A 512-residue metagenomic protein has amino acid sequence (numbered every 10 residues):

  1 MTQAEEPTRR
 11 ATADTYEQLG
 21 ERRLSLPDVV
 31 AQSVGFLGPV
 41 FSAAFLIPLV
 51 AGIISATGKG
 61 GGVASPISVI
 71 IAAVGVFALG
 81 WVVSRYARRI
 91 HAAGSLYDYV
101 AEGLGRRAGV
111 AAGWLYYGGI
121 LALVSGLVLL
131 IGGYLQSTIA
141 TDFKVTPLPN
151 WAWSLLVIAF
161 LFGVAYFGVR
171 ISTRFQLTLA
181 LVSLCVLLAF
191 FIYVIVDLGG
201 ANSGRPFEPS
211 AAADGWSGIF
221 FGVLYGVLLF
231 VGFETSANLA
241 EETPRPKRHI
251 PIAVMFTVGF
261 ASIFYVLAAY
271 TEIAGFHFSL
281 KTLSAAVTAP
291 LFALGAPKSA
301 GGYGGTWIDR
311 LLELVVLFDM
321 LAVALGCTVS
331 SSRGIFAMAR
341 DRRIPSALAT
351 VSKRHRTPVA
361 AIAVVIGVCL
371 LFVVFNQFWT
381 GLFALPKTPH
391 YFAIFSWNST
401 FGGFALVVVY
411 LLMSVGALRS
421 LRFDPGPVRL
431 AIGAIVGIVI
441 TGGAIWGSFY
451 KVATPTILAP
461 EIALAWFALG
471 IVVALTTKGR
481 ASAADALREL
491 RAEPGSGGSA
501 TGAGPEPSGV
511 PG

Functional and structural regions predicted by a protein language model:
M1-V63, V76-F77, W81, G204-F207 (+2 more regions): Membrane-interface "cap" regions at the ends of multi-pass membrane proteins
T15-G20, G62-P66, D142-A152, L177-L314 (+3 more regions): Helix-loop-helix junctions that connect adjacent transmembrane segments in multi-pass membrane transporters
L24, P149-G200, D214, A253-S262 (+4 more regions): Membrane-interface loop-to-helix entry segments
P39-T146, N150, L458-A474: Extracellular loop-to-transmembrane helix junctions
L49-P66, T138-N150, R170-L179, L311 (+3 more regions): Transmembrane helix-loop boundary segments of multi-pass membrane transporters
A92, L115-G132, F230, T235-E242 (+3 more regions): Membrane-helix boundary/coupling elements in multi-pass transport proteins
D98-V100, G105, S137-D142, A253-L325 (+1 more regions): TM-loop-TM module centered on a large, flexible mid-protein loop between adjacent transmembrane helices in multi-pass
W397, F401-V409, V415, P427-G512: A generic transmembrane alpha-helix motif of multi-pass inner-membrane proteins
